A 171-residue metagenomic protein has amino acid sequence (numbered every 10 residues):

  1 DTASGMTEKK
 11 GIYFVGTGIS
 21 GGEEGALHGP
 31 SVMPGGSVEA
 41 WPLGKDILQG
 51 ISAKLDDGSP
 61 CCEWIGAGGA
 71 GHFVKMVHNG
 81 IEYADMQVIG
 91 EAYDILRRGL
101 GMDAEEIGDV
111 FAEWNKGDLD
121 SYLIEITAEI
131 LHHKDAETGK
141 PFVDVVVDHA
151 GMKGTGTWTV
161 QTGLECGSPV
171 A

Functional and structural regions predicted by a protein language model:
D1-D109, K116-V145: Rossmann-fold dinucleotide-binding core
E113-G117, A150-M152: A short structural micro-motif
V143, V147-A171: A conserved active-site cap/scaffold subdomain adjacent to cofactor or substrate pockets
